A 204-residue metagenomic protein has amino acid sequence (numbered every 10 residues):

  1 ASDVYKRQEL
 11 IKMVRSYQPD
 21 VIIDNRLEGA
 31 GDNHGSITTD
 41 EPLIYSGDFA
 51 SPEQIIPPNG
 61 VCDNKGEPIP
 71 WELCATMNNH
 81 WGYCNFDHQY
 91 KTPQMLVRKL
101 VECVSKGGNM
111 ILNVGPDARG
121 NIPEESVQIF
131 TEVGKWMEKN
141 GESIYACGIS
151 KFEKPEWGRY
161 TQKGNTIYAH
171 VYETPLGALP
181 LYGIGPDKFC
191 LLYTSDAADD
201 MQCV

Functional and structural regions predicted by a protein language model:
A1, A197-D199, C203-V204: Positively charged, low-complexity/disordered segments
S2-S195: Mature catalytic domains of secreted/periplasmic carbohydrate-active enzymes
